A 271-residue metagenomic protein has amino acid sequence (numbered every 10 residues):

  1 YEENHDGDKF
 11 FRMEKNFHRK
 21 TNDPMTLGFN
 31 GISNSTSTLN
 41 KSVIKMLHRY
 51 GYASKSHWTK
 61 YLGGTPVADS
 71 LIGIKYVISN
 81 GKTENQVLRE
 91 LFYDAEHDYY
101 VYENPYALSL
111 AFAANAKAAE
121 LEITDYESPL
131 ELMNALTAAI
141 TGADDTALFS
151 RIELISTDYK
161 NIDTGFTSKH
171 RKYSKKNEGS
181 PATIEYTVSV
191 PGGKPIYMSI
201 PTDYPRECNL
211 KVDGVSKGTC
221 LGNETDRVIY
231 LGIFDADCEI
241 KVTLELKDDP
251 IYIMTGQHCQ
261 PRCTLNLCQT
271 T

Functional and structural regions predicted by a protein language model:
Y1-T271: Soluble catalytic regions of membrane-associated enzymes that act on cell-envelope and secretory-pathway components
